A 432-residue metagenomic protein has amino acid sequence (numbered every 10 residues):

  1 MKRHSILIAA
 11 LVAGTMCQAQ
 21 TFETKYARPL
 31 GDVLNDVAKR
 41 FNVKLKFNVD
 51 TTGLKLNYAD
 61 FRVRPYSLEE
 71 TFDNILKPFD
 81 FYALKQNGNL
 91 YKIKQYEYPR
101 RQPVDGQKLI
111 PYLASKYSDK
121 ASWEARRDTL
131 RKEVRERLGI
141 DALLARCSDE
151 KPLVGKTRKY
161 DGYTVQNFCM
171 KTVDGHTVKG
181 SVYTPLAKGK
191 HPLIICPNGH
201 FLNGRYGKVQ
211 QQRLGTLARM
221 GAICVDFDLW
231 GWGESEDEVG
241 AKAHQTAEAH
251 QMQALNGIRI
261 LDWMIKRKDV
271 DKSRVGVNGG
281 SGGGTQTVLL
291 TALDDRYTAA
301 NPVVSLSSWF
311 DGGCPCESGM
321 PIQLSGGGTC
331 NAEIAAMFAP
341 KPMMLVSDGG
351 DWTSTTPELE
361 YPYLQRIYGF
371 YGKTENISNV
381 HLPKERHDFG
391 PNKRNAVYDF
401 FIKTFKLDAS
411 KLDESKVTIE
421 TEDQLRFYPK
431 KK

Functional and structural regions predicted by a protein language model:
M1-E23: Bacterial Sec-dependent N-terminal signal peptides
A19-Y98: N-terminal export/assembly leaders
P65, Y96-T177, S347-K432: Alpha/beta-hydrolase-fold serine-hydrolase catalytic core, especially in secreted/extracellular enzymes
Y160, G175-V178, P185-I194, H200: Proline/glycine-enriched tight loop/beta-turn segments at coil->beta junctions that connect or precede beta-strands
G189-D269, S305-C316: Cap/lid segment of the alpha/beta-hydrolase catalytic domain
D269-S281: Alpha/beta-hydrolase fold nucleophile elbow
G279-T291: Glycine-rich nucleophile elbow surrounding the catalytic serine of serine-hydrolase chemistry
Y297-A336, K341, D348-Y361, F370-K373: Mobile cap/lid helix-loop segments that gate and shape the active-site cleft of serine hydrolases
